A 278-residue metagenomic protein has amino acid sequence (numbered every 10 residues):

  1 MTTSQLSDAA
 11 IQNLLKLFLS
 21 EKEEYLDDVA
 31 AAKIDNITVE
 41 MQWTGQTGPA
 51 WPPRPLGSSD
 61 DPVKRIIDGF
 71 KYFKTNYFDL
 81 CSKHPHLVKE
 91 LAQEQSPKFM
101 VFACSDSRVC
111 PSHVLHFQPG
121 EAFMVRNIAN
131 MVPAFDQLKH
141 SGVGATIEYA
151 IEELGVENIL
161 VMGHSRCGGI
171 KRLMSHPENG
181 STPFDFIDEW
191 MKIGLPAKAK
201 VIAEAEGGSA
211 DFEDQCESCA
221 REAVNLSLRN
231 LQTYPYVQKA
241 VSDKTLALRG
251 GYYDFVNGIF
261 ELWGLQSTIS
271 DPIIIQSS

Functional and structural regions predicted by a protein language model:
T2-P97, N130-E157, G168-S278: Divalent-metal-activated hydrolytic enzyme cores
A92-S112: Conserved H-X4-D acyltransferase segment
E94, S107, L115-Q118, H140-V143 (+1 more regions): Generic structural signal for well-ordered secondary structure
F102-C104, R126, L160-S165, R249-D254: Short beta-strand segments
S107-N130: Catalytic core of membrane glycerolipid acyltransferases/transacylases, capturing the structured, soluble-facing
